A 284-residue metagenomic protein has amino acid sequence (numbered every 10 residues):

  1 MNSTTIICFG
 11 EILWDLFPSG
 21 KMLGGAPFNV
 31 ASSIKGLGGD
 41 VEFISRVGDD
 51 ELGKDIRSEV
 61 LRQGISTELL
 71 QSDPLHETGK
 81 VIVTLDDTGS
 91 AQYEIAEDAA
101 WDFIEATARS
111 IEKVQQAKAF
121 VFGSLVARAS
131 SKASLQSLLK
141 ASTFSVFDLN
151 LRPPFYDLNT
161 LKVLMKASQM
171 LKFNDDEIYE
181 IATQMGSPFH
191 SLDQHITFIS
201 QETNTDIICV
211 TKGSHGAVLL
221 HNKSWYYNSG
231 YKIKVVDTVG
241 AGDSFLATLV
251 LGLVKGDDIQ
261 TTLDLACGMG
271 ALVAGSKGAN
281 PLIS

Functional and structural regions predicted by a protein language model:
M1-I7, E59-R62, T67-L70, D87-W225: Ribokinase/PfkB-type carbohydrate-kinase core domain
M1-T5, M185, F189-S284: Conserved phosphate-binding/catalytic region of the ribokinase-like
I6, L16-V81, L85-S90, D98-A100 (+1 more regions): Substrate-binding N-lobe of the ribokinase-like
G10: Active-site beta-alpha turn of Rossmann-fold NAD(P)-dependent dehydrogenases/reductases
W14, D49, L151-P153, E177 (+3 more regions): Short, glycine/acidic-enriched loop or turn micro-motifs at the edges of active sites
L16, E94, E180-I181, L249 (+1 more regions): Residues that scaffold the ATP/ADP-binding catalytic core of kinase and kinase-like folds
K21-G25, E51, E77, F155 (+4 more regions): Residues at secondary-structure transition points
I34, N174, G242: Short, conserved phosphate/pyrophosphate- and ester-handling motifs at nucleotide-, phospho-/glycolipid
